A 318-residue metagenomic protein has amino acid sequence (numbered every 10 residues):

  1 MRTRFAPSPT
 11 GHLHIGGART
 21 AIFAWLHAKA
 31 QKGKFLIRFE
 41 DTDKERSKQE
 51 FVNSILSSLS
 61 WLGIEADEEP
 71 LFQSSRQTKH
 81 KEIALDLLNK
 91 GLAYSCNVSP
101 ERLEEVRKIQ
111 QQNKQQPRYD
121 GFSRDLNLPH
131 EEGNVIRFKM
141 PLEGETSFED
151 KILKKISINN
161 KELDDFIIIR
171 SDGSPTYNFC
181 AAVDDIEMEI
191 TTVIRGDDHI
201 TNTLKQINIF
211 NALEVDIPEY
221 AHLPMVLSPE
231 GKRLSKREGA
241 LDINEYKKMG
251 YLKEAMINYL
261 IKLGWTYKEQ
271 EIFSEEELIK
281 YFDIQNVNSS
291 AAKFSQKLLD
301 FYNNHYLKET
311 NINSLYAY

Functional and structural regions predicted by a protein language model:
M1-Q112, T201-V215: N-terminal Rossmann-like or analogous alpha/beta NTP/dinucleotide-binding catalytic cores that position adenine
F5-P9, F39-D41, V183, E187 (+3 more regions): Short, histidine-centered active-site or binding-site loop motifs used for metal coordination, general acid-base
T10, E68, E189-I190, L241: Short, solvent-exposed beta-strand edge segments and adjacent coil->beta transition regions
W25, L56, A84, T191 (+4 more regions): Short, well-ordered alpha-helical packing segments
S47, F72-R76, S95, K139-M140 (+6 more regions): Catalytic cores of large soluble enzymes that bind and process phosphate-bearing ligands
V52, Q77, K81, P100-L103 (+7 more regions): Alpha-helix initiation and N-capping motif
K90, Y94-H222, L227-L234, D242 (+1 more regions): Active-site cores that bind ATP or allylic diphosphates and position pyrophosphate for catalysis
T201, L213-Y318: Catalytic adenosine-cofactor/nucleotide-binding cores of aminoacyl-tRNA synthetases and other
